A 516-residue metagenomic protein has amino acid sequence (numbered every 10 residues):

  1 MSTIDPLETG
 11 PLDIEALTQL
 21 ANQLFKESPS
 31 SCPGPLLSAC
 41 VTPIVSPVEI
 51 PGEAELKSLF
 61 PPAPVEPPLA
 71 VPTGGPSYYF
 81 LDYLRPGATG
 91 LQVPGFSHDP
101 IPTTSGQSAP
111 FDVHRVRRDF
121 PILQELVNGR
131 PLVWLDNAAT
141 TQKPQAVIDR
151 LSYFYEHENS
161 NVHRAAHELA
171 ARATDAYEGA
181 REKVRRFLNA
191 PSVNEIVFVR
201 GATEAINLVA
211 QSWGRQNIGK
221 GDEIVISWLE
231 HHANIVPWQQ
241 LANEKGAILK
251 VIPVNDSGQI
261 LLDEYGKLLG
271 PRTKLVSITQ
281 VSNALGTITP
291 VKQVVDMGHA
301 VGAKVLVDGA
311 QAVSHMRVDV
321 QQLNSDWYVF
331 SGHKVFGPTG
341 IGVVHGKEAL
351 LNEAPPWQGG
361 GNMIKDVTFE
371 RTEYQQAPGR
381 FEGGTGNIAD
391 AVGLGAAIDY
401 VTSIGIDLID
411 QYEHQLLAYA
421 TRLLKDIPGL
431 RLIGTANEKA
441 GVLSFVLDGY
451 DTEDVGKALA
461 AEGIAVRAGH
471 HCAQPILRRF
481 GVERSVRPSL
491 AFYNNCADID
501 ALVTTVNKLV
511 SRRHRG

Functional and structural regions predicted by a protein language model:
M1-G516: Pyridoxal 5′-phosphate
